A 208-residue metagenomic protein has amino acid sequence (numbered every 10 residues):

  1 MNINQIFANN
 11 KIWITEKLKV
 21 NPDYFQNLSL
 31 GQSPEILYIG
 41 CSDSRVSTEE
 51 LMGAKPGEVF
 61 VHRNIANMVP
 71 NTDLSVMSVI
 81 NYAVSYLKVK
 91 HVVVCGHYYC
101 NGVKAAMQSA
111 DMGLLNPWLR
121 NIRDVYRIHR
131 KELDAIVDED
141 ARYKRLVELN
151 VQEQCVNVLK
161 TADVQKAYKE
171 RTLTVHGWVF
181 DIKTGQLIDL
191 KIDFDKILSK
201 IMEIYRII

Functional and structural regions predicted by a protein language model:
M1-P34, A66-K90, N101-I208: Divalent-metal-activated hydrolytic enzyme cores
K17-E58: N-terminal short beta-loop-beta anion/metal-coordinating cradle
I39-C41, R63, V93-H97, H176-D181: Short beta-strand segments
R45, E49-V79: Active-site cofactor/substrate anionic-group-binding motifs, chiefly glycine- and Lys/Arg-rich phosphate-binding loops
